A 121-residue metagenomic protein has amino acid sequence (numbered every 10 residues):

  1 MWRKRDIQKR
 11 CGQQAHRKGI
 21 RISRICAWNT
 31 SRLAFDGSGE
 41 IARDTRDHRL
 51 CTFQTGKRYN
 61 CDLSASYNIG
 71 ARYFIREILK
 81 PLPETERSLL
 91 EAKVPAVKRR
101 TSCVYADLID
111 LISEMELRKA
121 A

Functional and structural regions predicted by a protein language model:
M1-A121: Positively charged, helix-rich recognition surfaces that bind polyanionic ligands
